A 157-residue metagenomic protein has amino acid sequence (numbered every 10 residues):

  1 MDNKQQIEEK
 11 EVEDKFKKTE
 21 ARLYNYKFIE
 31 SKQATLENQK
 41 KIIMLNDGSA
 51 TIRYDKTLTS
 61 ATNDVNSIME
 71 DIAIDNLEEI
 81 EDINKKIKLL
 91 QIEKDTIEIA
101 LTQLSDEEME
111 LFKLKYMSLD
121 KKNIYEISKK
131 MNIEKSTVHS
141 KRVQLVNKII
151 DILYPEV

Functional and structural regions predicted by a protein language model:
M1-A100, Y154-V157: N-terminal interaction/assembly modules
E93, L104-E108, K141: N-terminal positioning helix adjacent to the helix-turn-helix/winged-helix DNA-binding module
L104-K122: Short amphipathic alpha helix immediately N-terminal
L119-S136: Helix-turn-helix DNA-binding module
M131-Y154: DNA-recognition helix of helix-turn-helix
